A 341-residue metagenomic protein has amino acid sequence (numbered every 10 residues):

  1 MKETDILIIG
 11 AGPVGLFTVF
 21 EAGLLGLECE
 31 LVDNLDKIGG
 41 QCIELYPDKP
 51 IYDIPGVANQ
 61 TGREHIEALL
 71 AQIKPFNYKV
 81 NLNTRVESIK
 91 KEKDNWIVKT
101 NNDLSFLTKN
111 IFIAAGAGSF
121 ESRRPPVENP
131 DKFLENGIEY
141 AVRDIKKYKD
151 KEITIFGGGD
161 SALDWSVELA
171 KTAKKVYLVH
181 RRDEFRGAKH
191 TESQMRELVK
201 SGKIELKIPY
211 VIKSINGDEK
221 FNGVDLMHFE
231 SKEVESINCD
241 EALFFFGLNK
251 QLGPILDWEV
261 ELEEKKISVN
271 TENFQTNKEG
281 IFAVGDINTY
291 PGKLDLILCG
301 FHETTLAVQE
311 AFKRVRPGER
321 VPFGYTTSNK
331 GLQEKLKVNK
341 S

Functional and structural regions predicted by a protein language model:
M1-I9, L25, C29-E30, K37 (+5 more regions): FAD-binding core/adjacent interface of flavoenzyme oxidoreductases
T4-Y78, L163-H190: Beta1-alpha1 glycine-rich phosphate/pyrophosphate-binding loop at the start of Rossmann-like nucleotide-binding domains
G10, A114-G116, F156, F245-F246 (+1 more regions): Short, well-ordered coil/turn residues at beta-beta hairpins and beta-strand->alpha-helix junctions within
G39-G40, E121-R123, D164, R186 (+3 more regions): Glycine/Thr-rich phosphate-binding loops of Rossmann-like dinucleotide-binding domains
I73-T100, S105-T108, A170-T271, E319-T326: A Rossmann-like FAD-binding core segment of flavoenzymes
P126-K149, N238, F245-C299, L306 (+1 more regions): FAD-site-proximal beta/loop scaffold in flavoenzymes
W165, I287-G331: A conserved FAD-binding loop/helix module that cradles the flavin
